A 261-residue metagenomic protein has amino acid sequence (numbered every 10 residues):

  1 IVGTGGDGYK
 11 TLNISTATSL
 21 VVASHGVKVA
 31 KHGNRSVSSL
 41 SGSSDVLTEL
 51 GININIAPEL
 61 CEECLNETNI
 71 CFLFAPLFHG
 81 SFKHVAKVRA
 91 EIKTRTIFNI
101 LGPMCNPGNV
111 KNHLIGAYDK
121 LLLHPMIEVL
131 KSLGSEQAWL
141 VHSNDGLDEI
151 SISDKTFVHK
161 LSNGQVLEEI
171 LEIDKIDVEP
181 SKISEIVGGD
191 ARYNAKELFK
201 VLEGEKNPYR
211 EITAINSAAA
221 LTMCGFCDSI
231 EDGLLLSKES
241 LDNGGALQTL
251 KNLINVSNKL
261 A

Functional and structural regions predicted by a protein language model:
I1-G33: Active-site cofactor/substrate anionic-group-binding motifs, chiefly glycine- and Lys/Arg-rich phosphate-binding loops
D7, T11, G26, T48-N55 (+1 more regions): Glycine-rich anion-binding loops and their surrounding alpha/beta cores
N13-S15, S39, S43, S240: Short linear Ser/Thr-Pro motifs
H32-R35, A57-L65: Short, surface-exposed recognition loops or helix-turn segments adjacent to catalytic cores
R35-N53: Active-site-proximal loop->helix
